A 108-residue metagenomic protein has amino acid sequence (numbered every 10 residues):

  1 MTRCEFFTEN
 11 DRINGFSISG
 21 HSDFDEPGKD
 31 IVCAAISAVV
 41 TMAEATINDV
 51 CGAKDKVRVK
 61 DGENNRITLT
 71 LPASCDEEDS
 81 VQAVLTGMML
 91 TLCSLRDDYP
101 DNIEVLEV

Functional and structural regions predicted by a protein language model:
M1-I31, T41, A45-V108: N-terminal intrinsically disordered, cationic/polar leader segments that include organellar targeting peptides
V32-I36: Short, conserved glycine- and acidic-residue-centered signature motifs in active-site or ligand-binding loops
